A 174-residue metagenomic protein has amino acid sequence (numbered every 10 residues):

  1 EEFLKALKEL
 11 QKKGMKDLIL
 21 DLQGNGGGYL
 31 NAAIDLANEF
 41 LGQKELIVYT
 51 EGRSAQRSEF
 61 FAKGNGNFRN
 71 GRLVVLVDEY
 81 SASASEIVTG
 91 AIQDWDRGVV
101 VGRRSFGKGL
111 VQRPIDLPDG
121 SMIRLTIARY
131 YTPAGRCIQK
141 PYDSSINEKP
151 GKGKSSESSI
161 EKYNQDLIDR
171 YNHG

Functional and structural regions predicted by a protein language model:
E1-P118: Cleft-lining beta-strand/loop regions that shape enzyme active-site pockets
L117-A128: Short acidic, Pro/Gly- and aromatic-enriched capping/linker segments at domain boundaries
R129-G174: Conserved functional hotspot residues or short segments at active or partner-binding sites across diverse domains
